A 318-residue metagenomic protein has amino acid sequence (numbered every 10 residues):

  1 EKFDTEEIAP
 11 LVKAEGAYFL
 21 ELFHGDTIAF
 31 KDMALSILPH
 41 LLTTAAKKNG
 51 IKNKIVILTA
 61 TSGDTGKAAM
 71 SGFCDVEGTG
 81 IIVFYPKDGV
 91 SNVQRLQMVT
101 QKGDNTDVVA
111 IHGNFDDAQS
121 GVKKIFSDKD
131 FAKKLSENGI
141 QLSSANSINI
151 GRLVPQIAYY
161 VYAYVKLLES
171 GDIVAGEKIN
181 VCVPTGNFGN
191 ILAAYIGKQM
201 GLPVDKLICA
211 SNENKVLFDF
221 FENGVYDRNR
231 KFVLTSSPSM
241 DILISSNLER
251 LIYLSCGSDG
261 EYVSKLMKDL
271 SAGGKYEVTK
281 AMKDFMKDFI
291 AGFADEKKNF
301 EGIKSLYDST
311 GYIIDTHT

Functional and structural regions predicted by a protein language model:
E1-T318: PLP-dependent amino-acid enzyme catalytic core
